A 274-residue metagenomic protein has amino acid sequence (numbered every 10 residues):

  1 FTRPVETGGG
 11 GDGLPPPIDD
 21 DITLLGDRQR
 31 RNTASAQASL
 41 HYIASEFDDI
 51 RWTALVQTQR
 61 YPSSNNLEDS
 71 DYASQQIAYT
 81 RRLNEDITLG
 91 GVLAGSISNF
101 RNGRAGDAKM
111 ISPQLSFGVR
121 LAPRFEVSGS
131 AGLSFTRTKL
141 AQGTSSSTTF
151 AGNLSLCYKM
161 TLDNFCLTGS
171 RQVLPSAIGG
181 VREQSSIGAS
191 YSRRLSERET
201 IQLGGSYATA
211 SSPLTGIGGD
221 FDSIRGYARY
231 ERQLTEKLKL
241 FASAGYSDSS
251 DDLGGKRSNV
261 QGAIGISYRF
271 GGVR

Functional and structural regions predicted by a protein language model:
F1-R274: Gram-negative and organellar
